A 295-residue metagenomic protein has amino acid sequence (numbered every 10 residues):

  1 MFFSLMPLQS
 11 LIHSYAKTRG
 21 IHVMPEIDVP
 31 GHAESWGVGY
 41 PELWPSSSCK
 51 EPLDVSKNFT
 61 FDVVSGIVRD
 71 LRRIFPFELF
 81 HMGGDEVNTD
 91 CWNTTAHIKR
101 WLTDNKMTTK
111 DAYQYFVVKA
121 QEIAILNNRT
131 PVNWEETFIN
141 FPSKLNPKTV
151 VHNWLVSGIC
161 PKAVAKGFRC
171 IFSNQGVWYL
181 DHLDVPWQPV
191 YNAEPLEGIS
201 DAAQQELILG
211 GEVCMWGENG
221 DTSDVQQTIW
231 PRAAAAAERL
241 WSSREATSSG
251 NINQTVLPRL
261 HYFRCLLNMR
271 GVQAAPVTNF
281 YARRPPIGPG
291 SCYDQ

Functional and structural regions predicted by a protein language model:
M1-R129: Substrate-binding cleft of carbohydrate-active enzyme catalytic domains
P131-T149, N153-Q295: Flexible, acidic glycine-rich loops studded with aromatic residues
